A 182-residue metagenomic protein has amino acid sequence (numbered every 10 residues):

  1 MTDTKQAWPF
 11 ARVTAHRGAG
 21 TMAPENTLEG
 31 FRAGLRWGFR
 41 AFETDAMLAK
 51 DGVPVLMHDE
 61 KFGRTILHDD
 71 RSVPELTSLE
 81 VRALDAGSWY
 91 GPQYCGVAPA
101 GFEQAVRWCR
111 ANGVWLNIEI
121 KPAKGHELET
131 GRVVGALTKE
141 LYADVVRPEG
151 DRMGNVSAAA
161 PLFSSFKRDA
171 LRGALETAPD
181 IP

Functional and structural regions predicted by a protein language model:
M1-P182: Phosphate-group recognition and catalysis centered on beta-loop-alpha active-site segments
